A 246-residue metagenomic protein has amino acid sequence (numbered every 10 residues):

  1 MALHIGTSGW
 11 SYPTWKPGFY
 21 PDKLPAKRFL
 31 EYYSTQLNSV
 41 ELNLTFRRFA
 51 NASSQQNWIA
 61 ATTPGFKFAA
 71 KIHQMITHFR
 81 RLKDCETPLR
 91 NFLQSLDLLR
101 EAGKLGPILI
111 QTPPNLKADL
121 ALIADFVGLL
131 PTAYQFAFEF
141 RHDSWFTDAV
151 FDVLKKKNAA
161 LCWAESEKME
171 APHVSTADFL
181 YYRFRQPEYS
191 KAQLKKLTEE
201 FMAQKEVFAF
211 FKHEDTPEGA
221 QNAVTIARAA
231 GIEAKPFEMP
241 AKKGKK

Functional and structural regions predicted by a protein language model:
M1-K246: Residues lining hydrophobic/aromatic ligand-binding pockets adjacent to catalytic sites
